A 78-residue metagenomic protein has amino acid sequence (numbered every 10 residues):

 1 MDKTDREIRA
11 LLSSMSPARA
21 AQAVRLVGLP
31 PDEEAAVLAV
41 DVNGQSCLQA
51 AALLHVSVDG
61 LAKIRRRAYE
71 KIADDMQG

Functional and structural regions predicted by a protein language model:
M1-L11: General nucleic-acid-binding
S13-D32: Short, Lys/Arg-enriched anionic-surface-contact patches
V27-Q45: Short amphipathic alpha helix immediately N-terminal
Q49-A51: Short alpha-helical "recognition helix" segments of helix-turn-helix
L54-G78: DNA-recognition helix of helix-turn-helix
